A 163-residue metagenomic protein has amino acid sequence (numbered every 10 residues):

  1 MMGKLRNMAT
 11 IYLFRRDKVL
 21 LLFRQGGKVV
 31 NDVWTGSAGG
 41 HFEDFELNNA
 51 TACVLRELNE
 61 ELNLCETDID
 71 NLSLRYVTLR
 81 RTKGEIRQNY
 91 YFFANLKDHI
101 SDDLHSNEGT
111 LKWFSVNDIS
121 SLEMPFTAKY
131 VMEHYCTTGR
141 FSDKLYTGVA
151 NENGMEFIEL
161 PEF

Functional and structural regions predicted by a protein language model:
M1-T10, R16, G27: Acidic, metal-coordinating catalytic segment for phosphate/diphosphate chemistry, firing primarily on the Nudix
R6-T10, R87-Y91, K129: Short hydrophobic/aromatic beta-strand or adjacent loop that forms the aromatic wall/cage of a ligand/substrate-binding
F14-R15, A150: Generic beta-strand structural signal
D17, V77-D102, K112, V116 (+1 more regions): Active-site-adjacent beta-strand/loop module that shapes the phosphate/pyrophosphate-binding cleft
K18-N59, M155-F163: Conserved Nudix-box catalytic region and its N-terminal flanking loop in Nudix hydrolases and closely related
C65-R75: A short coil-to-beta-strand element that immediately follows conserved catalytic motifs
D103-H134, I158-P161: NUDIX/MutT-family hydrolases
C136-F163: Charged phosphate-binding loop/patch that engages nucleotide di/tri-phosphates or the phosphate backbone of nucleic
